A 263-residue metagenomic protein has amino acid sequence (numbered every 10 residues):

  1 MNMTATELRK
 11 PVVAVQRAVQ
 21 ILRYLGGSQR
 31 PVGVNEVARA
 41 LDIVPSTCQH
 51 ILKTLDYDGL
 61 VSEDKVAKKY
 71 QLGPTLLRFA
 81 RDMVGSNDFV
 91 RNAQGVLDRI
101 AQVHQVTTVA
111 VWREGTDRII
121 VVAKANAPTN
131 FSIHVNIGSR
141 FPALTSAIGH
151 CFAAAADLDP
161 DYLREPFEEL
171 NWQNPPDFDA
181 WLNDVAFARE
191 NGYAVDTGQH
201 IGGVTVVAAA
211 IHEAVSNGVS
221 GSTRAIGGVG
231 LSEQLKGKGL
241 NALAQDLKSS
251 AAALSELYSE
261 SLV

Functional and structural regions predicted by a protein language model:
M1-S86, V90, A252-E260: N-terminal helix-turn-helix
P11-V15, K69, G73, S86 (+7 more regions): Short, structured helix-loop boundary elements
V61-E63, A110-V111, I211: A structural signal for short hydrophobic beta-strand segments in well-ordered beta-sheet cores
D64, R113-E114, G198-G203: A short beta-turn/loop motif at secondary-structure boundaries
A67-P166: Amphipathic alpha-helical effector-binding/dimerization core of metabolite-sensing transcriptional regulators
L163-P166, L170, A251-V263: Cysteine/selenocysteine-centered motifs that mediate thiol-based redox chemistry or coordinate metal-sulfur cofactors
Q173-A252, L257: Extended hydrophobic
